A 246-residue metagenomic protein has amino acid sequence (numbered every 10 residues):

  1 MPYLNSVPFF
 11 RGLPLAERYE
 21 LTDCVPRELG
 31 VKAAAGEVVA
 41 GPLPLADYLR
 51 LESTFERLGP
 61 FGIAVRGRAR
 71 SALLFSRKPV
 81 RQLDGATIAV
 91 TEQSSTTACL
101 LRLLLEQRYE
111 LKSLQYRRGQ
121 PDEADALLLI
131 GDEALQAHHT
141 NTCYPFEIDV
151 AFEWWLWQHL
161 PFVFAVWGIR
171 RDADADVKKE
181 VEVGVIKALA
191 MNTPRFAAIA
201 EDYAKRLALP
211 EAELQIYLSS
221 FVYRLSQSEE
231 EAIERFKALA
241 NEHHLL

Functional and structural regions predicted by a protein language model:
M1-L15, C24, R70-D125, I130-E133 (+1 more regions): Bilobed "Venus flytrap"/periplasmic-binding protein-like clamshell domains and structurally analogous long
Y3-S6, V25-R27, E37-L49, T54 (+3 more regions): Beta->alpha turn/N-cap motifs
Y19-L29: A short beta-strand-loop structural module common to alpha/beta enzyme folds
L29-K32, A124: Short, hydrophobic alpha-helical packing/hinge segments within bilobed ligand-binding/sensory domains
A33-A34, A240: Hydrophobic residues within well-ordered alpha-helices
R57-V80, L156-D172: Hydrophobic/proline-rich hinge and linker segments of small-molecule sensing/allosteric domains, predominantly
Y116-I199: Pocket-lining segment of extracytoplasmic ligand-binding domains
A173-L239: Secondary-structure end/capping motifs
